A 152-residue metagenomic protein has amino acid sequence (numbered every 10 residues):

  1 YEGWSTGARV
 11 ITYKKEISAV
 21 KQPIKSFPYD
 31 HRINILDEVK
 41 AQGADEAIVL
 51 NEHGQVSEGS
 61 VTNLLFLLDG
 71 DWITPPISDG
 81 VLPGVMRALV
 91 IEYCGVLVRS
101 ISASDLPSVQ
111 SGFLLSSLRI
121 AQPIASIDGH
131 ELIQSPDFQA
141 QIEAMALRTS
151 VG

Functional and structural regions predicted by a protein language model:
Y1-G152: Helix-start/capping segments and mature chain N-termini
